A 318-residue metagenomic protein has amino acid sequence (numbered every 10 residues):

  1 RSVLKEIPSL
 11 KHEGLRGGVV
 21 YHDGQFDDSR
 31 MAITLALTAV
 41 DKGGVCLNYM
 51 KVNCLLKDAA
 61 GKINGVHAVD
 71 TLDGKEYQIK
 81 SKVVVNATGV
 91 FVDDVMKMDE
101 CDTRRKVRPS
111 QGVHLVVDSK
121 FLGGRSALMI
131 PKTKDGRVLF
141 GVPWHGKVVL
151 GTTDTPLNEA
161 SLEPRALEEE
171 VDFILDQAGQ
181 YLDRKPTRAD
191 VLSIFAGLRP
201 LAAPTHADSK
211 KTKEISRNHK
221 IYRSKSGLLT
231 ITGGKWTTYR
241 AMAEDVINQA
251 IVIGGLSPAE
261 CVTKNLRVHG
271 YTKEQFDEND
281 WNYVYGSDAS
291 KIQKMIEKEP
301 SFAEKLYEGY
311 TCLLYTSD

Functional and structural regions predicted by a protein language model:
S2-E13, V20-I33, V40-K42, T88-D94 (+5 more regions): C-terminal accessory subdomains/tails of enzymes that are appended
V20-Y21, H67-D70: Short beta-strand segments that buttress and anchor functional surface loops
T34-V40, Y49-N53: Conserved N-terminal helical subregion
V45: Residue-level detector of anion-binding/catalytic polar loops
N48-K62: A conserved short coil-to-beta-strand element within the FAD-binding core of flavoproteins
V52-L55, F140-G141, I221: A structural signal for short hydrophobic beta-strand segments in well-ordered beta-sheet cores
G74-V83: Core beta-strand elements of the Rossmann-like FAD/NAD(P) dinucleotide-binding domain in flavoenzyme oxidoreductases
P109-S110, H114: Catalytic or ion-translocation cores adjacent to nucleophile or general acid/base/metal-coordination motifs in diverse
